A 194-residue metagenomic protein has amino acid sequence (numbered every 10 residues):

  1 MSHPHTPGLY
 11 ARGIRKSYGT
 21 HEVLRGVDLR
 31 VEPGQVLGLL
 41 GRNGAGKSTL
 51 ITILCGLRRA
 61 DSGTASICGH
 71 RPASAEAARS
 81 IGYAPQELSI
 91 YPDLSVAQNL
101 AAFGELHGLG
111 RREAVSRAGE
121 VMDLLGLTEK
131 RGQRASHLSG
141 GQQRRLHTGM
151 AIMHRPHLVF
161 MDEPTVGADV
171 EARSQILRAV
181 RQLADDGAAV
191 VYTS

Functional and structural regions predicted by a protein language model:
C55: Helix-to-loop junction immediately C-terminal to a conserved catalytic motif
G63-A77: Conserved ABC transporter NBD signature motif
A101, E105, R112-K130: Conserved ABC ATPase "signature" region
R134-L138: Conserved ABC ATPase signature
V159-E163, A168: Catalytic Walker B motif of ABC-type/P-loop ATPase nucleotide-binding domains
